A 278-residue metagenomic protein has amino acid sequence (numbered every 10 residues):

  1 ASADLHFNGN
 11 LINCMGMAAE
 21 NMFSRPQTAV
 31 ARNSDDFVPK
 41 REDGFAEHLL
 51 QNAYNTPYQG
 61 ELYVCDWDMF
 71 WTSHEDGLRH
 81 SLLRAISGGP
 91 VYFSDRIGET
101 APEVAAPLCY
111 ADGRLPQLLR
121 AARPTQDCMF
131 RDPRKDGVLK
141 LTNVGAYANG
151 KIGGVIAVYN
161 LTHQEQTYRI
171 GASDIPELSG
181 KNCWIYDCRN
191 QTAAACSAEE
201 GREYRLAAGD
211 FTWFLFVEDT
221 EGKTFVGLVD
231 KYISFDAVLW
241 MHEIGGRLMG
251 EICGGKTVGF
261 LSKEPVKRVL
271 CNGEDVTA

Functional and structural regions predicted by a protein language model:
S2-A101, R123-P124: Glycan-recognition surfaces
A3-N10, D112-L115, E177-N182, P265-K267: Structural alpha-beta junctions
S81, G88-D127, D210-G227: Aromatic- and carboxylate-lined catalytic core of secreted/periplasmic carbohydrate-active enzymes
R84-S87, Y92, F130-S179, F211-P265: Carbohydrate-binding surface patches
E99-A101, P107-G113, R123-P124, A172-T192: Active/binding-pocket-proximal capping segment
A111-D132, G137-L141, G154-Y159, Y186 (+1 more regions): C-terminal, beta-rich DNA-binding module of retroviral/retroelements integrases
N182-G201, R268-A278: Solvent-exposed beta-strand/loop surfaces of large extracellular or lumenal domains
C196-E218: Intrinsically disordered, low-complexity Pro/Gly/Ser/Thr-rich segments with frequent PxxP/GP/PP motifs and embedded
